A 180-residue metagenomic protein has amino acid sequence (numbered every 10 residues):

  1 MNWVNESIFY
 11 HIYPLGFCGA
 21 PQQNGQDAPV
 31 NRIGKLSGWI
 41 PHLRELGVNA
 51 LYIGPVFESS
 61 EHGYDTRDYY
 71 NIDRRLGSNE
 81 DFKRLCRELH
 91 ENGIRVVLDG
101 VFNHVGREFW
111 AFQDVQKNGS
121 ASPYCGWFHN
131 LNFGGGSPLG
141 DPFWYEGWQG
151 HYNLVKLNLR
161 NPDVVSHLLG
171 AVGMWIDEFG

Functional and structural regions predicted by a protein language model:
N2-S7, Y13-N49, V56-F179: Substrate-binding/active-site clefts of carbohydrate-active enzymes
